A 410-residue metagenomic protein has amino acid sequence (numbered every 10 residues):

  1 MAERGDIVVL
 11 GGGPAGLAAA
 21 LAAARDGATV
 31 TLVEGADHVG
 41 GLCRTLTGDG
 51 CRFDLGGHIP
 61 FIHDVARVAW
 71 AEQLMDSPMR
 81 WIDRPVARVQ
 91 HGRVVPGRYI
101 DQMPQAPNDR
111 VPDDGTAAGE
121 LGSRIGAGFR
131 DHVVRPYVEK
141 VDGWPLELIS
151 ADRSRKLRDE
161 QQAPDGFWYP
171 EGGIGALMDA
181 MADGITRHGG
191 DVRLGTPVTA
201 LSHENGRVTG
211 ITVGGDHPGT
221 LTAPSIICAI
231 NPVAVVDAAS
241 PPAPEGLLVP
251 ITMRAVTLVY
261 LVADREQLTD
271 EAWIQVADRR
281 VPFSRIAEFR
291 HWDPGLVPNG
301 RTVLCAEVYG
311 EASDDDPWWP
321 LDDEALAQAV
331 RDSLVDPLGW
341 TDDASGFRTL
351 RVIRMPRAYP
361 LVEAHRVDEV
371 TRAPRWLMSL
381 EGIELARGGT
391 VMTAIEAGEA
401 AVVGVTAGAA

Functional and structural regions predicted by a protein language model:
G5-L32: N-terminal Rossmann-like FAD-binding beta1-loop-alpha1 element of flavoenzymes
G11, I82-D83, L194-T196, S202: Short loop/edge segments at beta-strand edges and connector loops that shape dinucleotide/nucleotide cofactor-binding
A15, H38, V233: Conserved Rossmann-like nucleotide-cofactor binding loop
A24-G48: Glycine-rich FAD pyrophosphate-binding loop
D26, T199-W319, D336-P337, D343: Mid-domain catalytic core of redox enzymes that form a hydrophobic substrate pocket/lid adjacent to a catalytic redox
D49-T116, G128, P136: Dinucleotide-binding Rossmann-like beta1-alpha1 core, especially the glycine-rich loop that anchors the ADP
P107-L201, A229: Active-site/ligand-binding neighborhood in enzyme catalytic cores
F289, P294-A410: Conserved flavin/dinucleotide-binding core of flavoenzymes
